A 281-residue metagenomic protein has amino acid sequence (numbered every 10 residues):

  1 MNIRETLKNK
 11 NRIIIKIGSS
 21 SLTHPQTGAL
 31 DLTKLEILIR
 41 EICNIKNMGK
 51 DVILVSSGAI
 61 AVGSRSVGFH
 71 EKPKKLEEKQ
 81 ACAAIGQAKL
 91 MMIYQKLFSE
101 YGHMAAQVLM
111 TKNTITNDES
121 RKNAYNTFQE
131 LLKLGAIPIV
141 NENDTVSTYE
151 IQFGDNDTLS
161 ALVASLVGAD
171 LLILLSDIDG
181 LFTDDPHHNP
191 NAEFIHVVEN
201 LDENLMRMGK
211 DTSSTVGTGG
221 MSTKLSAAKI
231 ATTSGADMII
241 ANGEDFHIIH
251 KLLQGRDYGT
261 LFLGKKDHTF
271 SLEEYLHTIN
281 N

Functional and structural regions predicted by a protein language model:
M1-K72, L76-M104, V108-N281: C-terminal catalytic "cap/lid" subdomain
